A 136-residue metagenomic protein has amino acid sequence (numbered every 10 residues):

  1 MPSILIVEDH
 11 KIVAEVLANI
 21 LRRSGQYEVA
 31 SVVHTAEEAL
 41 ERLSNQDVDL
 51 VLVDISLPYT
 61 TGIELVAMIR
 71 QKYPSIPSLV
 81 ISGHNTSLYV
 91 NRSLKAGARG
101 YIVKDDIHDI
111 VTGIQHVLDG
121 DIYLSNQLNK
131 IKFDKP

Functional and structural regions predicted by a protein language model:
E8: Conserved acidic carboxylate
V32-L50: Acidic, metal-coordinating helix/loop segments flanking the phosphotransfer/catalytic sites of two-component signaling
T35, T61-E64: Acidic catalytic/metal-coordinating carboxylates
D54, S82: Active-site residues of response regulator receiver
P58: The feature encodes the CheY-like receiver
I63-S75: Short amphipathic alpha-helix used as the core "switch/output" element in two-component signaling
L88-L94, D105-P136: Short, flexible helix-to-coil linker/hinge segments that flank and couple to helix-turn-helix
